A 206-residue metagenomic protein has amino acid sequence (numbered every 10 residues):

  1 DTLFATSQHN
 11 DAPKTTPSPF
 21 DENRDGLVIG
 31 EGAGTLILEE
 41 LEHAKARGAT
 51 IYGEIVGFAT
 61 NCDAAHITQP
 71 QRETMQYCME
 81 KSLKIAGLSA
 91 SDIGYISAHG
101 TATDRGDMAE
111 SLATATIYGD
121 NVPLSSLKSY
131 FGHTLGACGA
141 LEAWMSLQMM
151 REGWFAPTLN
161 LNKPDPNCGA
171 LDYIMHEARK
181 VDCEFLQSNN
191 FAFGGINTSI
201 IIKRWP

Functional and structural regions predicted by a protein language model:
D1-H43, C138-P206: Conserved beta-strand-centric core segments of catalytic alpha/beta enzyme folds
D1-N10, E73-Y77, A109-N121, K203-P206: A glycine- and small-aliphatic-rich helix-loop capping segment at beta-alpha/alpha-beta transitions that lines
H9-A86, G94-Y95: Condensing-enzyme catalytic core mediating Claisen C-C bond formation in acyl metabolism
G48, A86-S89, T116-N121: Short helix-capping segments at alpha-helix termini
T50-F58, S91-A98, P123-S129, P157-D165: Beta-strand segments within the central parallel beta-sheet cores of soluble alpha/beta enzyme folds
A64-M75, T101-Y118, T134-L141: Short glycine/threonine-rich loop-to-helix capping motif typified by GTGT followed within a few residues by an Asp-Pro
C78-A86, A113, I117, S146 (+1 more regions): Stable alpha-helical structural segments in soluble proteins, enriched in small hydrophobic residues
